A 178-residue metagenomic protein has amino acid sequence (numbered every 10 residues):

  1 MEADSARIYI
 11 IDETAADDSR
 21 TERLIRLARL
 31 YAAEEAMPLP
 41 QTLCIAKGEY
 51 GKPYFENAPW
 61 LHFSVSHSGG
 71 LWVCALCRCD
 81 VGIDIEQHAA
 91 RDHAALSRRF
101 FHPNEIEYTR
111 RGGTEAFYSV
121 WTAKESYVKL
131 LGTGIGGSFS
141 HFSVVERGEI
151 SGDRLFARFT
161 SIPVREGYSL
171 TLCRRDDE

Functional and structural regions predicted by a protein language model:
M1-E178: Core catalytic alpha/beta fold that binds nucleotide/phospho-ligands
